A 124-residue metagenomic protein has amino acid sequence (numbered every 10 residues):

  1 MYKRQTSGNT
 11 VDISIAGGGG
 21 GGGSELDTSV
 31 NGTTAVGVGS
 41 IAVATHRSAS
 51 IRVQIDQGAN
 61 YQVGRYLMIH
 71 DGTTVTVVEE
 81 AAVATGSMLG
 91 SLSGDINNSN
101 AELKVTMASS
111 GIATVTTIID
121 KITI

Functional and structural regions predicted by a protein language model:
M1-Q5: Conserved small/polar residues in nucleotide/adenosyl-binding loops
T6-T45, S110, D120-I124: Glycine-rich, low-complexity segments
N9-V11, T74-V75, S99-L103: Hydrophobic residues embedded in beta-strands of well-ordered beta-sheets
S14, R52-Q54, L67, K104-T106 (+1 more regions): Residue-level recognition of well-ordered beta-strand positions that form the cores of beta-sheet-rich folds across
G22-D27, N60-Q62, V75-V78: Surface-exposed loop/edge segments in extracytoplasmic proteins
V38-D71: Beta-rich globular "head" domains
I69-L89: Terminal beta-strand-rich extracellular "head" domains that mediate receptor/glycan or other ligand binding
A84-I124: Low-complexity intrinsically disordered segments
